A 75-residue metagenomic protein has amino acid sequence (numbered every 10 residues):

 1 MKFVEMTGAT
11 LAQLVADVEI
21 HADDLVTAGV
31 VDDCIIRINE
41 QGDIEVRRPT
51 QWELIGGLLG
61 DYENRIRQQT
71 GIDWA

Functional and structural regions predicted by a protein language model:
M1-L14, Q51-A75: Mixed-charge, Lys/Arg-enriched low-complexity segments
D17-R67: Acidic, low-complexity, intrinsically disordered interaction modules
